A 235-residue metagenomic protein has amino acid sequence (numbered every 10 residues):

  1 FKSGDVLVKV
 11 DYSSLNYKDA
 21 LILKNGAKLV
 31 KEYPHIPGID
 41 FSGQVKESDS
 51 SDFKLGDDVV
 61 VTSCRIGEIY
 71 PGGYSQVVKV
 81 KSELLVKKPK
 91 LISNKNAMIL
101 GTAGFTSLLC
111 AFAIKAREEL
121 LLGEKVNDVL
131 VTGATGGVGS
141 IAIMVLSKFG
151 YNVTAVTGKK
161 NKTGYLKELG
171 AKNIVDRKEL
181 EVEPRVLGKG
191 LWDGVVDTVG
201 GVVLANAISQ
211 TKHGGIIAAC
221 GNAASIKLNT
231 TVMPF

Functional and structural regions predicted by a protein language model:
F1-S14, G26-I66: Glycine-rich beta-strand-centered segment in the early N-terminal region that forms part of a ligand/cofactor-binding
D57-D58, V77, K148, I216: Residue-level marker of beta-strand positions
V60, D193-V196, A218: N-terminal Rossmann-like NAD(P) cofactor-binding module of classical short-chain dehydrogenase/reductase
T62-L130: NAD(P)H dinucleotide-binding glycine-rich loop of Rossmann-like/cofactor-binding domains, especially the beta1-alpha1
G104-F105, G133-S140, G200: Glycine-rich NAD(P) Rossmann-fold beta1-alpha1 loop
G139-K148, K212: Surface-exposed amphipathic alpha-helices with a cationic face
S147-V203: Adenosine-nucleotide cofactor-binding segment
V202-F235: Glycine-rich phosphate-binding loop and adjacent beta-alpha segment of Rossmann(oid) nucleotide-cofactor-binding
